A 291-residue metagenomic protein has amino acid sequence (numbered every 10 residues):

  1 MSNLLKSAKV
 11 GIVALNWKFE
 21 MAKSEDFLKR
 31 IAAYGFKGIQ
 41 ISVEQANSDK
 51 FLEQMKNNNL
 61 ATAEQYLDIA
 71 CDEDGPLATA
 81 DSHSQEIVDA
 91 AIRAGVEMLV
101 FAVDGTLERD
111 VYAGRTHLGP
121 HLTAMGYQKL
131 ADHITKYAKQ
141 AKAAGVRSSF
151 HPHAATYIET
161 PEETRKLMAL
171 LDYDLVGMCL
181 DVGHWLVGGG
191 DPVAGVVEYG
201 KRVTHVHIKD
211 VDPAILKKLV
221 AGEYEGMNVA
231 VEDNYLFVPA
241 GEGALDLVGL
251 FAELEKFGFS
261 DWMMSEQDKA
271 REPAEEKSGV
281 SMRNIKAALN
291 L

Functional and structural regions predicted by a protein language model:
M1-M98, P120-M125, D132, Y173-G177 (+2 more regions): N-terminal pre-domain/capping segments
K18-A22, G38-F51, A70-S82, A154-T160 (+4 more regions): Acidic-and-aromatic substrate-binding clefts and catalytic sites of carbohydrate-active enzymes
Q40, E64, V100, S149 (+2 more regions): Conserved beta-strand positions in the central sheet of alpha/beta enzyme cores
N57, D132-V238, A244: Acidic/histidine-rich catalytic cores of soluble enzymes
L77-M178, E275: Active-site acidic/histidine proton-transfer and metal-coordination neighborhood in alpha/beta enzyme cores
E242-K256: A short, acidic, amphipathic alpha-helical segment used as a generic capping/interface helix at domain edges
F259-A288: C-terminal/domain-terminus segments
